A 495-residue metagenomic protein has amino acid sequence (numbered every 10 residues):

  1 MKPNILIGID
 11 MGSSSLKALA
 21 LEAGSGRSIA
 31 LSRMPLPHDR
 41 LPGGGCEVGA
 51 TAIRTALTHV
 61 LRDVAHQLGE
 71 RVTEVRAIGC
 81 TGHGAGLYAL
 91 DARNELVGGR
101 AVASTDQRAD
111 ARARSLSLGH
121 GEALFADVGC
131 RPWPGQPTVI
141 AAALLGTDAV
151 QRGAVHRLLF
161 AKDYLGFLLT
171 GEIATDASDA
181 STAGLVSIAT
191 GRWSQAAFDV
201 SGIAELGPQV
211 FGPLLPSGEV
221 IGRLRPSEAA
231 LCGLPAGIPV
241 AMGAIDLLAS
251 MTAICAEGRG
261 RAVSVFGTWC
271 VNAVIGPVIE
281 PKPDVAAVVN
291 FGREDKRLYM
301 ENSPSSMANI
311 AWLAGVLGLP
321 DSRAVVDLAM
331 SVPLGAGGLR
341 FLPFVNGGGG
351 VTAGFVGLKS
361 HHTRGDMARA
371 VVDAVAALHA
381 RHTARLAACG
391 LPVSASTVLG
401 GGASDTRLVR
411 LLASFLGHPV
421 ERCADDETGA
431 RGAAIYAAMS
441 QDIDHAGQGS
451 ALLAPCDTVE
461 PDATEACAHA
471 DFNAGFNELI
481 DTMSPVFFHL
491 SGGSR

Functional and structural regions predicted by a protein language model:
M1-G99, A126, A154, A229-M242 (+2 more regions): N-terminal glycine/serine-rich phosphate-binding loop of ATP-dependent small-molecule kinases, especially carbohydrate
L6-G8, A20, S117-V128, V139-I173 (+4 more regions): Active-site core segments that coordinate phosphate-bearing ligands/cofactors across diverse enzyme families
S13, S25, A109, A249 (+1 more regions): Short, glycine/acidic-enriched loop or turn micro-motifs at the edges of active sites
S15, E74-A77, P213, G354 (+1 more regions): Residues at the N-termini of beta-strands
M34, D39, V102-A109, A180 (+2 more regions): Short, acidic/turn-prone active-site loops that include or flank metal/cofactor- and phosphate-binding residues
G45-C46, E122-R131, V210: Short glycine/proline- and acidic residue-enriched helix-loop micro-motifs that form flexible lids or anion-recognition
L68-S104, R131-G135, G166-S187, P213-G218: Short beta-strand-loop/turn "lid" adjacent to the catalytic site in phosphate-handling enzymes
